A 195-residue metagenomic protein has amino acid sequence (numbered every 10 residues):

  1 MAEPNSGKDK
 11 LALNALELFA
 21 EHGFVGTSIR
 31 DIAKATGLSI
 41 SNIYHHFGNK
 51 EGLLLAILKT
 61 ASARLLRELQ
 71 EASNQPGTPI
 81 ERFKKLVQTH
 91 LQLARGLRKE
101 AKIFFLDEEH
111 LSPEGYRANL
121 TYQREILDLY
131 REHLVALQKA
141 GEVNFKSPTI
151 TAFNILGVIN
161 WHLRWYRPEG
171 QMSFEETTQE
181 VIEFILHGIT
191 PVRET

Functional and structural regions predicted by a protein language model:
M1-S6, R193-T195: N-terminal intrinsically disordered/low-complexity leader segments
G7-L16, I32, I57-L65, L69 (+1 more regions): Generic hydrophobic, amphipathic alpha-helix propensity
K10, N14, L18-G52, A56: Helix-turn-helix
A56, Q70-K99, T151-I155: Hydrophobic alpha-helical connector segments
A63-L66, Q70, E114-K139, T149-F153 (+1 more regions): Amphipathic alpha-helical packing segments from all-alpha helical-bundle domains
T89-Q92, G96, L127-K139, V158 (+2 more regions): C-terminal peripheral helix-coil segments that are non-catalytic and often amphipathic
R95-E114, R164: Amphipathic alpha-helical segments used for helix-helix packing
